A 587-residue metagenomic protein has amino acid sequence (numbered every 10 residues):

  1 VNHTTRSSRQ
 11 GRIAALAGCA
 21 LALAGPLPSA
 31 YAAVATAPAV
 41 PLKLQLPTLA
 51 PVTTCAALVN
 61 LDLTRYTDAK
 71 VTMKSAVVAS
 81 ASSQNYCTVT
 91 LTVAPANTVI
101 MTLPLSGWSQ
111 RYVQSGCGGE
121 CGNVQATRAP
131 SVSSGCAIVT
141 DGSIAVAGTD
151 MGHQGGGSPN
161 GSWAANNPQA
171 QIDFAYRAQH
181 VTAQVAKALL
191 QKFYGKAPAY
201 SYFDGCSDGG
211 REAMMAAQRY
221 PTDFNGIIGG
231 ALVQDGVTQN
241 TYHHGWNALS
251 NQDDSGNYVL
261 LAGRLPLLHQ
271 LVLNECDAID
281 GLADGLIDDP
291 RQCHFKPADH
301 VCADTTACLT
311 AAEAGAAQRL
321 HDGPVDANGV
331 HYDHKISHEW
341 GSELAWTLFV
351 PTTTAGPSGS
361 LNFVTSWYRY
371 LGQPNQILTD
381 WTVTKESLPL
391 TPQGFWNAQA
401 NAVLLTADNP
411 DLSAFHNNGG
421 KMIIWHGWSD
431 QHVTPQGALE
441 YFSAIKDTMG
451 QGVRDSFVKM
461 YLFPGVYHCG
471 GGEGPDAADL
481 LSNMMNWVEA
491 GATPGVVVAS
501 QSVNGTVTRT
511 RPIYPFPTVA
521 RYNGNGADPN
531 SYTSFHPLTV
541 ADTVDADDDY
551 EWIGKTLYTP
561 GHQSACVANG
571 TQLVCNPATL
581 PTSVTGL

Functional and structural regions predicted by a protein language model:
A15-P26: Bacterial N-terminal signal peptides
A32-R111, S115, N123-S134, L282-A283 (+4 more regions): Catalytic-loop region of hydrolases
G118-G195, T241-Y242, L249, T384-L404 (+1 more regions): Cap/lid segment of the alpha/beta-hydrolase catalytic domain
G205-G209, A213: Gly/Ala-rich beta-loop-alpha elbow adjacent to hydrolase catalytic centers
M215-A217, T222-V325, L462: A catalytic-pocket lid/entrance helix-loop region that shapes and gates access to the active site across common
I424-H426: Short beta-strand/loop motif that positions the catalytic acidic residue of the alpha/beta-hydrolase fold
H432-Q436: Conserved alpha/beta-hydrolase "acid-adjacent" motif
F457-G471, V503-N504: Histidine-bearing beta->alpha loop at or near hydrolase active sites
